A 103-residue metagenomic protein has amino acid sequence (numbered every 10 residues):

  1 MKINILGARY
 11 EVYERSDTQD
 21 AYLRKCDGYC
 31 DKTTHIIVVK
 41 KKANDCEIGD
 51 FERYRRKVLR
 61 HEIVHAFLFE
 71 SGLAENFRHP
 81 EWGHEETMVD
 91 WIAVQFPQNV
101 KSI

Functional and structural regions predicted by a protein language model:
M1-N4, E14-V39: Catalytic zinc-binding patch centered on the HExxH motif and its immediate surroundings that defines zinc-dependent
I37-V58: Short pre-active-site segment immediately N-terminal to the catalytic Zn-binding motif
K41-A43, E70-E75: Short amphipathic alpha-helical segments and their helix-coil junctions
E47, A66-F67, N76: Short active-site-adjacent helix-start/loop capping segments
K57-F69: Active-site recognition of the HExxH zinc-binding catalytic motif
E75-I103: Post-HExxH zinc-binding segment in Zn-dependent metallohydrolases
